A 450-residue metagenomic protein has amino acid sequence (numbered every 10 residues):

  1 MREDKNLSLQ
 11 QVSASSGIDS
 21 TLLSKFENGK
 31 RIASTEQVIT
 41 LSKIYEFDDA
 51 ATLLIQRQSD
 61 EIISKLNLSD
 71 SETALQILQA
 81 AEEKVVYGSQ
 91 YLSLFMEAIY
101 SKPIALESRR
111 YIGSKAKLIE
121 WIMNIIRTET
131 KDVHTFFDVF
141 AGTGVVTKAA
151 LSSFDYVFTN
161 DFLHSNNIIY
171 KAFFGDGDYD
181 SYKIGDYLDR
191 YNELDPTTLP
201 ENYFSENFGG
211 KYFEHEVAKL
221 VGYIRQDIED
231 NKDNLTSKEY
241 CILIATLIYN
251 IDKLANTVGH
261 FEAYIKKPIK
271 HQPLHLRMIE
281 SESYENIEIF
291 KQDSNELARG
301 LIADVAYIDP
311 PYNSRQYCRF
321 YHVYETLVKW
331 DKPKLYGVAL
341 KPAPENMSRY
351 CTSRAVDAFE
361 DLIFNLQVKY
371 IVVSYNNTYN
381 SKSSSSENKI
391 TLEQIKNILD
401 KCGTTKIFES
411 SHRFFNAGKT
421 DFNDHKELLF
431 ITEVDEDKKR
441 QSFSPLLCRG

Functional and structural regions predicted by a protein language model:
M1-S13, T40, A74-I77: Short basic helix-loop element that most often maps to the first helix and adjoining turn of HTH DNA-binding modules
G17-A33: Recognition helix of helix-turn-helix/homeodomain-like DNA-binding domains that insert into the DNA major groove
S34-T52: DNA major-groove recognition helix of helix-turn-helix/homeodomain DNA-binding modules
A51-F95: Short, charged recognition helix plus adjacent turn of helix-turn-helix-like nucleic-acid-binding domains
L94-T135, V145-S152, D176: S-adenosyl-L-methionine
I122, F136-A150, T159-L163, N250 (+2 more regions): Conserved proline-anchored active-site loop of SAM-dependent methyltransferases that bridges a beta-strand
Y156, F162-I279, C318-T352, V356-D357: Class I S-adenosyl-L-methionine-dependent methyltransferase module
R349-G403: Conserved Class I SAM-dependent methyltransferase catalytic core
